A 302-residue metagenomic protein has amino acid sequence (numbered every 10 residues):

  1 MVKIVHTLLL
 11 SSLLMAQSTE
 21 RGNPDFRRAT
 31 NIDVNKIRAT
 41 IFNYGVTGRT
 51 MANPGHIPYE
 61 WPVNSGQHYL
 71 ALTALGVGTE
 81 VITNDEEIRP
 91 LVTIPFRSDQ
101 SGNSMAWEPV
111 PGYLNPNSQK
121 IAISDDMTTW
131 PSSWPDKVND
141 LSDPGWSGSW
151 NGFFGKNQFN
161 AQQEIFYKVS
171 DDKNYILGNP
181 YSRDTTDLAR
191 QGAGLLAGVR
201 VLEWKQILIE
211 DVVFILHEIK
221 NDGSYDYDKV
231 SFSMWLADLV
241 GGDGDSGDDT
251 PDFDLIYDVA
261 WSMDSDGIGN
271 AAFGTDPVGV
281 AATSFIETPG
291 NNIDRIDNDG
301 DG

Functional and structural regions predicted by a protein language model:
M1-V5: Positively charged n-region of N-terminal signal peptides that target proteins for export
H6-L9, H217: Intrinsic structural disorder/low-complexity segments
L8-A16: Hydrophobic h-region of N-terminal signal peptides that target proteins for export in Gram-negative bacteria
Q17-D301: A long-range scaffold signal marking pre-active-site subdomains of enzyme folds
